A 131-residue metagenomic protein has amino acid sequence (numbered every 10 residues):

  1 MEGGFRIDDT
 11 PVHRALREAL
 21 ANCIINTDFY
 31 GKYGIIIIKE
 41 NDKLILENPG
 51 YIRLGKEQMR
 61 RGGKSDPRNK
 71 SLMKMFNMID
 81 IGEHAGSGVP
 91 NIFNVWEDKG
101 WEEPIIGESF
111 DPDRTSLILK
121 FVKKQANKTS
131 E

Functional and structural regions predicted by a protein language model:
M1-E131: C-terminal regulatory or interaction extensions
